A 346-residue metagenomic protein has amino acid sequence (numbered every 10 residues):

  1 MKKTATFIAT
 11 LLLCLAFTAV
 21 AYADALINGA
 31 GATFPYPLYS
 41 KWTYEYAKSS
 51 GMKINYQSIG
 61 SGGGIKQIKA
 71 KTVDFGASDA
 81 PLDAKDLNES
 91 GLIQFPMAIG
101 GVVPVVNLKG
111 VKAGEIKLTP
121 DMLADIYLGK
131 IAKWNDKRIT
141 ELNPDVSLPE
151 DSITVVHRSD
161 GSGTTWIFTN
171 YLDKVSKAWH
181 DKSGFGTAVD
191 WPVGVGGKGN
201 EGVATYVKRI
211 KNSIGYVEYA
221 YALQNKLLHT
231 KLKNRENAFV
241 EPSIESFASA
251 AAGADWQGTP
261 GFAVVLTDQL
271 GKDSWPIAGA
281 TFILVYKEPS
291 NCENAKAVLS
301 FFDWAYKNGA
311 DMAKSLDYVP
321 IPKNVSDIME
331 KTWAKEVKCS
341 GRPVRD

Functional and structural regions predicted by a protein language model:
M1-A9: Bacterial N-terminal signal peptides that target proteins for export
T10-C14: Hydrophobic alpha-helical transmembrane segments of multipass membrane transporters and ion channels, focusing on
L15-A23: Sec/Tat signal peptide C-region and signal peptidase I cleavage site
Y22-D346: Flexible loop/hinge segments at secondary-structure junctions
